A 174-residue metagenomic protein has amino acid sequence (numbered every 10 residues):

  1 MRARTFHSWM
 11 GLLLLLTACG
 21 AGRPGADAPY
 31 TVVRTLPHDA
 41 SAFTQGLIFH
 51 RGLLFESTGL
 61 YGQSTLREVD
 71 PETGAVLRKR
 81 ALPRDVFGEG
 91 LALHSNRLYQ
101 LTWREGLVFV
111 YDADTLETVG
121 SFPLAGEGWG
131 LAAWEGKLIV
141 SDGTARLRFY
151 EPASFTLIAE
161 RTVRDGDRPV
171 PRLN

Functional and structural regions predicted by a protein language model:
L16-A18: C-terminal motif of bacterial Sec signal peptides marking the signal peptidase cleavage site
G22-S41, P71-L77: A short helix->beta-strand "capping" segment at the edge of beta-propeller domains
V33-T65, K79-A92: Beta-strand-rich domains and repeat architectures in extracellular enzymes and scaffolds, especially beta-propellers
T35-A40, K79-R84, G120-G126, R161-P171: Surface loop/turn motifs at the tips and blade-to-blade linkers of beta-strand repeat domains
A42-G46, V86-L93, G126-W134, P169-N174: Repeated scaffold domains used in trafficking and secretory/extracellular systems, primarily beta-propellers
R51-G52, S95-N96, E135-K137: Short coil/turn segments that connect the beta-strands within blades of beta-propeller domains
F55-Y61, L98-E105, V140-T144: Conserved beta-strand positions in repeat-built beta-propeller and related beta-rich domains
V69-G74, D112-L116, E151-F155: Short loop/turn segments that connect beta-strands within beta-propeller blades
